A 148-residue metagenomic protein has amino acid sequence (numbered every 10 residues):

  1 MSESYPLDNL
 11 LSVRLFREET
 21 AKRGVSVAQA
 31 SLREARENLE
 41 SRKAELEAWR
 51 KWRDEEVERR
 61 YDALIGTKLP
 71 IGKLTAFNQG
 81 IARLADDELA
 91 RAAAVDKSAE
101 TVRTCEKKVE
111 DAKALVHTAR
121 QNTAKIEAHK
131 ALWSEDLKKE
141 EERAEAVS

Functional and structural regions predicted by a protein language model:
M1-S148: Charge-rich amphipathic alpha-helical interaction elements
